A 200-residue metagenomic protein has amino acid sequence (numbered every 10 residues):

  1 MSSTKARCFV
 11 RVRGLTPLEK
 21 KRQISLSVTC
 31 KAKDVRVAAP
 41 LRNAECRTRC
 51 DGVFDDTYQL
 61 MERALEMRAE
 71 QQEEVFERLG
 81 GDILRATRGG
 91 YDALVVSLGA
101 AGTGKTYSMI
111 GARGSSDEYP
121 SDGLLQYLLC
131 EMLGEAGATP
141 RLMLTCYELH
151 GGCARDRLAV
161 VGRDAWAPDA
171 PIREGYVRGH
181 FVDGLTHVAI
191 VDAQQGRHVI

Functional and structural regions predicted by a protein language model:
M1-E45: Long, basic/Gly/Ser/Thr-rich N-terminal segments that mediate initial subcellular attachment or targeting
K33-I200: P-loop NTPase motor catalytic core
